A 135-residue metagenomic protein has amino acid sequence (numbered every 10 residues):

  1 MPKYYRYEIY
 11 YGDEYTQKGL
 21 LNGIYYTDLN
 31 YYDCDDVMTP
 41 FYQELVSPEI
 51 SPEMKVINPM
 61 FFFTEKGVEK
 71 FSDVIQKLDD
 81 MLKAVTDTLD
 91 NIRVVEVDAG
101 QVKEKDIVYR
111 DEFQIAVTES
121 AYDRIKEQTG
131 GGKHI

Functional and structural regions predicted by a protein language model:
M1-D28: Short, extreme N-terminal segment that most often corresponds to the first beta-strand
P2, D80, E112: Short, well-structured alpha-helical interface segments that form or flank functional binding sites
Y7, E53-K55, F113: Intrinsically disordered, low-complexity Ser/Thr/Pro-rich tracts
K18, N22, P40-Q43, D73-Q76 (+3 more regions): Polar/charged alpha-helical tracts
L20-D73: Amphipathic alpha-helical interaction modules
M54-V108: Short glycine-rich, low-complexity/disordered patches
D87-I135: Acidic, proline/glycine-rich low-complexity IDRs
